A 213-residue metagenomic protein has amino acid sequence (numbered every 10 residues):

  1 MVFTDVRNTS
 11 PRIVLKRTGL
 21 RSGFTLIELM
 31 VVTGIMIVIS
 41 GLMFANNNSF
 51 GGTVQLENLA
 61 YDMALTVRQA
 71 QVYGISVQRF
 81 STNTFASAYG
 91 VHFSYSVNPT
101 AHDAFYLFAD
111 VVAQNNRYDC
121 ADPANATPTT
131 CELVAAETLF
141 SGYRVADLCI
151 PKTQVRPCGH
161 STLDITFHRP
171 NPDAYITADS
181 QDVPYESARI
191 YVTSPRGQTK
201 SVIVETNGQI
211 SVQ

Functional and structural regions predicted by a protein language model:
M1-R17: N-terminal secretory signal peptides that target proteins for export/translocation
V2-V6, F24-T33, I37-V72, S76-Q213: N-terminal helix-rich module
R21: Glycine-rich phosphate-binding loop
